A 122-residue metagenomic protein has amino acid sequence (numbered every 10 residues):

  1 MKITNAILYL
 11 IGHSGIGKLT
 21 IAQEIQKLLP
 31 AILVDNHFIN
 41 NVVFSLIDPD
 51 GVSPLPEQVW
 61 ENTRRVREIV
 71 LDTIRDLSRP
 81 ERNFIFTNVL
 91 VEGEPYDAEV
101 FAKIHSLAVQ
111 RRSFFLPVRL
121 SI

Functional and structural regions predicted by a protein language model:
M1-N5, S78: Phosphate-binding P-loop
T4-N5, P49, S53, N83 (+2 more regions): Generic signal for short, ordered secondary-structure residues within or immediately flanking folded domains
L8-Y9: Short hydrophobic/aromatic beta-strand immediately N-terminal to the Walker A/P-loop
H13: P-loop (Walker A) phosphate-binding loop of NTP-binding proteins
G17: Conserved glycine(s) of the Walker
T20: Conserved Walker
Q23-R75: Conserved substrate/cofactor phosphate-moiety recognition/catalytic segment in nucleotide-dependent phosphotransferases
N62-S121: Glycine-rich phosphate-binding loop used to anchor ATP phosphates in small-molecule kinases, encompassing both
